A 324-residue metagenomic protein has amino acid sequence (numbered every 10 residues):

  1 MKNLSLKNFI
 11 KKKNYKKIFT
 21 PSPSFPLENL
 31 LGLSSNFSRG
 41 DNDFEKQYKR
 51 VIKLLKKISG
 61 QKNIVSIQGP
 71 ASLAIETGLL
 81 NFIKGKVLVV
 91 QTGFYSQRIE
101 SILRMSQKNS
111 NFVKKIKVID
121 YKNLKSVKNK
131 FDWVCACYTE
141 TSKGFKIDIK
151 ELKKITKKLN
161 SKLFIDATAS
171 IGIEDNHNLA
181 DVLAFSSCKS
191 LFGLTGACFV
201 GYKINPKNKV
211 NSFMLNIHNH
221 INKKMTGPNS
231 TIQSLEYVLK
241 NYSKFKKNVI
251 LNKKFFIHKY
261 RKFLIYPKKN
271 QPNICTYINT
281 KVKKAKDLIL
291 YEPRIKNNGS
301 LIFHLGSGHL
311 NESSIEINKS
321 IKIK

Functional and structural regions predicted by a protein language model:
M1-K13, G299-K324: PLP-dependent enzyme catalytic core of the Aspartate aminotransferase-like
M1-S38: N-terminal amphipathic/basic leader segments beginning at the initiator methionine
N29-T77, R98, I102, V249-Y260: Conserved N-terminal alpha-helix of the aminotransferase class I/II PLP-enzyme fold
L73, N81-D132: PLP-dependent aminotransferase-like
I119-A167, I171: Active-site phosphate-binding strand-loop segment of PLP-dependent enzymes
H177-C188: Conserved active-site segment immediately N-terminal to the catalytic lysine that forms the internal aldimine
C188-Y260: Active-site C-terminal subdomain of aminotransferase-like
L264-P293: Conserved PLP-binding catalytic core of the aspartate aminotransferase-like
